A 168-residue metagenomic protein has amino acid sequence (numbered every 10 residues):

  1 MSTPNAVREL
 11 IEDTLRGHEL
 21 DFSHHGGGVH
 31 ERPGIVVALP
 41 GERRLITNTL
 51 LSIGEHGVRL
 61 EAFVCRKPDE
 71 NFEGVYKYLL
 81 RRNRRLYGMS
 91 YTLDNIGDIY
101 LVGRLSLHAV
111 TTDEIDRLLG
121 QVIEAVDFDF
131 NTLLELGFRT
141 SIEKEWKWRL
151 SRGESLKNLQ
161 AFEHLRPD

Functional and structural regions predicted by a protein language model:
M1-R44, D94: Charge-rich, low-complexity N-terminal segments
T14-G17, Y78-L86, L118-T132: Conserved short hydrophobic interaction patches
R32-G34, E55-R59, I96-D98: A generic structural signal for beta-strand entry/edge sites
E42-C65: Short, well-structured hydrophobic secondary-structure segments
E61-V102: Short, internal acidic amphipathic alpha-helical interface segments that mediate docking to partner proteins
V64-P68, L105-E114: A generic structural motif
H108-W146: A contiguous, mid-protein "functional segment" used to position or interact with cofactors/ions or partner subunits
L134-D168: Short, highly charged C-terminal tails/helix-capping segments
